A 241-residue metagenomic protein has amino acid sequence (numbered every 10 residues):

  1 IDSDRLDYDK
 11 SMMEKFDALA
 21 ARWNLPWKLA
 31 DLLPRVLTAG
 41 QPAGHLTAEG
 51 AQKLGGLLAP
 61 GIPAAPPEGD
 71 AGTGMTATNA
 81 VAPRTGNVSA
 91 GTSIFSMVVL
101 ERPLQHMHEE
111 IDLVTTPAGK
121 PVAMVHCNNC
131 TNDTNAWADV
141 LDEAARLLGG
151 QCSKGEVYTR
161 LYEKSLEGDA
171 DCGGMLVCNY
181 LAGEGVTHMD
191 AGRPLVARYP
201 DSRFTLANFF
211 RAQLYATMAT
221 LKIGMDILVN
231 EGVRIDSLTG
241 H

Functional and structural regions predicted by a protein language model:
I1-A30, L37-H241: Active-site core segments that coordinate phosphate-bearing ligands/cofactors across diverse enzyme families
